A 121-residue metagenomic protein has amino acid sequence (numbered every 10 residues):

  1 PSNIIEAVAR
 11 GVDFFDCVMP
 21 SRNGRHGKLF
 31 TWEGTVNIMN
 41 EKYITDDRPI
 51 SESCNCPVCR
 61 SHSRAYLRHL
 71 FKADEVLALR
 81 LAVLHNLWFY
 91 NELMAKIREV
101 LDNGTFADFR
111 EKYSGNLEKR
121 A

Functional and structural regions predicted by a protein language model:
P1-I50: Glycine-rich phosphate/ribose-binding loops and adjacent secondary-structure elements that form binding surfaces
S53-A121: C-terminal extensions of enzymes
